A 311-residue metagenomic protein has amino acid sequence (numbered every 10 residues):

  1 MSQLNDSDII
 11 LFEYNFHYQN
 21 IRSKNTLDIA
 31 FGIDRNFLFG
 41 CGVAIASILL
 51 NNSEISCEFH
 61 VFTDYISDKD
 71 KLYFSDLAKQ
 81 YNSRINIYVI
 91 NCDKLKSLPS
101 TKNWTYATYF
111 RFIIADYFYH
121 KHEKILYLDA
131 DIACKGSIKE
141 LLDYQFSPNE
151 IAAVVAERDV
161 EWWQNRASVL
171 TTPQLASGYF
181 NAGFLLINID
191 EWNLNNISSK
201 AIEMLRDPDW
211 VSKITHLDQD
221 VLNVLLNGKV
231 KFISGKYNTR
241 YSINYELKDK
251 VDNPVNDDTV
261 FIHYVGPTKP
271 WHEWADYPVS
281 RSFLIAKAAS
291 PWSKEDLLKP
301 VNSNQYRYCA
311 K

Functional and structural regions predicted by a protein language model:
M1-I33, A182, I187-K311: A glycosyltransferase accessory/donor-loop signature
D28-F31, I48, E58-H60: Hydrophobic targeting segments
R35-N52: Histidine-anchored nucleotide/phosphate-binding helix
C57-Y65, A153-V155: Short internal beta-strands
D70-Y117: Active-site-proximal specificity loops/subdomain of glycosyltransferases
L72-S75, H120, K135-S147, S198: Short alpha-helix within the catalytic core of nucleotide-sugar-dependent glycosyltransferases
I125: Short aromatic/hydrophobic "clamp" motif used to bind/position activated sugar donors
I132-R166: Conserved donor-nucleotide/metal-binding helix-loop-beta segment in metal-dependent transferases, i.e., the alpha-helix
